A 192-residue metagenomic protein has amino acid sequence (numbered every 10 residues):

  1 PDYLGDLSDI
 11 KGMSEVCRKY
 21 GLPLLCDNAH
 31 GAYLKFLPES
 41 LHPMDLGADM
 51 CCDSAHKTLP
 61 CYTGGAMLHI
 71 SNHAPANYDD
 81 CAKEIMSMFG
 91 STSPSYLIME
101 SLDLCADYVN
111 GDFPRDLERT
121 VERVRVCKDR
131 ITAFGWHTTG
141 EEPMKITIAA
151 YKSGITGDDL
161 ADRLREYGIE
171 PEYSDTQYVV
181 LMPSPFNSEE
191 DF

Functional and structural regions predicted by a protein language model:
P1-T138, A150: Conserved PLP-enzyme active-site core in the AAT-like
L117-E166, Y178-F192: Conserved PLP-binding catalytic core of the aspartate aminotransferase-like
G168-E172: A short linear hydrophobic-aromatic micro-motif
S174-T176: A short, compositionally biased micro-patch
